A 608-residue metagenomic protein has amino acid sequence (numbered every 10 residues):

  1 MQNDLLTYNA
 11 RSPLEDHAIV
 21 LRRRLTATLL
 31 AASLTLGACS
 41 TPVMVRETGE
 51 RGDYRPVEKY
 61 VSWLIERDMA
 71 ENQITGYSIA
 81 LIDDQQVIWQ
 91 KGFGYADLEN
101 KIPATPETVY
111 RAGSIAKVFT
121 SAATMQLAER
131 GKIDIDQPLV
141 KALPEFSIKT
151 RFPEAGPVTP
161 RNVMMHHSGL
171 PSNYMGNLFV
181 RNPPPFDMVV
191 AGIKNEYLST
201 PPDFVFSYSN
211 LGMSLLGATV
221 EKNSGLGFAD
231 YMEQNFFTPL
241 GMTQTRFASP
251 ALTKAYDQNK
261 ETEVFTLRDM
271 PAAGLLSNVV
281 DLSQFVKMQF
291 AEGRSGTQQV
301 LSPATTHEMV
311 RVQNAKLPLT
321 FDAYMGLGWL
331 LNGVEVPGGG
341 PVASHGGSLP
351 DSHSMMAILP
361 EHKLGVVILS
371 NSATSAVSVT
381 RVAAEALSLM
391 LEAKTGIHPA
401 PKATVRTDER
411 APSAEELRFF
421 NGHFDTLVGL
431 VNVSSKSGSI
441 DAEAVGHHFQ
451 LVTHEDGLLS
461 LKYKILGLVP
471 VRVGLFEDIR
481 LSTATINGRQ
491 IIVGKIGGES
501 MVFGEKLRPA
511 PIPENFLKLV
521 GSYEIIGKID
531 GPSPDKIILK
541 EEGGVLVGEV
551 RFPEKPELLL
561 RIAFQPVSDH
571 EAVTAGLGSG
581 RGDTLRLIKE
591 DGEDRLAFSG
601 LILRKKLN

Functional and structural regions predicted by a protein language model:
D4-L5: N-terminal intrinsically disordered, acidic low-complexity segments at the extreme N-terminus
N9-T28: Bacterial N-terminal signal peptides that target proteins for export
A27-G37: Bacterial N-terminal signal peptides
G37-A38, L127: Hydrophobic membrane-targeting alpha-helices
C39-K91, E221, L226-E233, T238 (+4 more regions): Catalytic loop of the DD-peptidase/beta-lactamase superfamily, centered on the K-T-G motif and neighboring
V43-G49, E66, Y95-N210, G217 (+4 more regions): Active-site-proximal loop and beta-strand segments within enzyme catalytic domains
G156, G212, N278-D281: An acidic site on a long C-lobe helix of protein kinase domains
